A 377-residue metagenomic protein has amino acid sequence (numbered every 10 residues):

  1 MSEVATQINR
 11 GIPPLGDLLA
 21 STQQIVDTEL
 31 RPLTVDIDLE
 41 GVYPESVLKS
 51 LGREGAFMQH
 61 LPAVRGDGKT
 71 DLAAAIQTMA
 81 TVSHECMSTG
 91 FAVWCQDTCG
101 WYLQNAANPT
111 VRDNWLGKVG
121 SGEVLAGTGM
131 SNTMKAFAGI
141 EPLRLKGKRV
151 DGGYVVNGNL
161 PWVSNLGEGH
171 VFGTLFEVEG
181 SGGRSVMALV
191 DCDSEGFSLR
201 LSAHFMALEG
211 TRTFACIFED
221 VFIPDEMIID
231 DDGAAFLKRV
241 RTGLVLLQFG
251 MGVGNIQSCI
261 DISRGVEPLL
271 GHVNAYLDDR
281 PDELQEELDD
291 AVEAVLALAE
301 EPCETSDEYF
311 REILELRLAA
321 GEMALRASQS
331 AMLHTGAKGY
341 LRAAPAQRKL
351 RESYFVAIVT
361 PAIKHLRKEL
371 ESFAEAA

Functional and structural regions predicted by a protein language model:
M1-A75: A generic N-terminal leader/anchor concept
R31-D38, P268, D289-E322, Q329-L341: C-terminal helix-coil-helix/basic helical segment that borders enzyme active sites and/or dimer interfaces and provides
R53-D113: Internal helix-loop-helix
Q59, S121-T133, L175: A short, Trp-centered hydrophobic/proline-enriched beta-strand micro-motif
L145-K148: A structural signal for short hydrophobic beta-strand segments in well-ordered beta-sheet cores
N159-S194: DPxDG-like acidic metal-binding loop motif
H204-D289: Glycine-rich beta->alpha junctions and the first turn(s) of the following alpha-helix
A337-A377: Glycine-rich phosphate/cofactor-binding loops in nucleotide/flavin-utilizing enzymes
